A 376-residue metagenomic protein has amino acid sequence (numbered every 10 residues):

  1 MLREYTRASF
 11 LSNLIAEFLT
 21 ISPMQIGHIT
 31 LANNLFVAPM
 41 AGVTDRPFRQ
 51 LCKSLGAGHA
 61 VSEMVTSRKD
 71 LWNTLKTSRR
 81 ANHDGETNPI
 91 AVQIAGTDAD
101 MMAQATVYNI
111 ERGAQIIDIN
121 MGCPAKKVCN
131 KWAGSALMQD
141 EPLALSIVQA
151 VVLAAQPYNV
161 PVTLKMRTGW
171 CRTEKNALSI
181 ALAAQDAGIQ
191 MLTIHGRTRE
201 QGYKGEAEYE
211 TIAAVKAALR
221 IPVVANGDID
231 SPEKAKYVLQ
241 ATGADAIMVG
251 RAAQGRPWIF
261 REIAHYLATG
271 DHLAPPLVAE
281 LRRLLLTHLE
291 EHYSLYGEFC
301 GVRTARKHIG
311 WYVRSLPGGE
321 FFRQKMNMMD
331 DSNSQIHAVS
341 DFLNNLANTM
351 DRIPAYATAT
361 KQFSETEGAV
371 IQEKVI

Functional and structural regions predicted by a protein language model:
L2-Y5, I15: Short terminal hydrophobic/aromatic SLiMs and anchors at protein ends
L11-L14, L19: Short hydrophobic targeting helices and cationic amphipathic motifs that mediate membrane/organellar targeting
F18-G27, L31, L35-F36, A41 (+8 more regions): Alpha/beta catalytic cores of nucleotide-metabolism and tRNA/nucleoside-modifying enzymes
I21-Q25, M40-Q115: Glycine-rich, positively charged N-terminal anion/phosphate-binding segment
M40-G42, V65-S67, A95-T97, G122-P124 (+4 more regions): Active-site beta-loop-alpha junctions enriched in small/polar residues
T106-I117, M121-K131, P142-I221: Alpha/beta enzyme core
A133-M138: Short glycine-enriched, charge-decorated loop/helix-capping segments at active-site entrances that position
